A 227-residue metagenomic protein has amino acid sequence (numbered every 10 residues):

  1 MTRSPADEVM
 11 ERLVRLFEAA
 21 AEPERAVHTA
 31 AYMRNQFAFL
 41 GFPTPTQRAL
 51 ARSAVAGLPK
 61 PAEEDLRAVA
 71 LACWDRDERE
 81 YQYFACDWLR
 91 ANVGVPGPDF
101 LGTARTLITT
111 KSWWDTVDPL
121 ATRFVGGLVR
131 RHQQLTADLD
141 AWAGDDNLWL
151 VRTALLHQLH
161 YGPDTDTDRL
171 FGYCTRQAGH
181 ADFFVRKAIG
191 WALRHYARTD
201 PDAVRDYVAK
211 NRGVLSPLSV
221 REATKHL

Functional and structural regions predicted by a protein language model:
M1-L227: Alpha-helical scaffold domains
